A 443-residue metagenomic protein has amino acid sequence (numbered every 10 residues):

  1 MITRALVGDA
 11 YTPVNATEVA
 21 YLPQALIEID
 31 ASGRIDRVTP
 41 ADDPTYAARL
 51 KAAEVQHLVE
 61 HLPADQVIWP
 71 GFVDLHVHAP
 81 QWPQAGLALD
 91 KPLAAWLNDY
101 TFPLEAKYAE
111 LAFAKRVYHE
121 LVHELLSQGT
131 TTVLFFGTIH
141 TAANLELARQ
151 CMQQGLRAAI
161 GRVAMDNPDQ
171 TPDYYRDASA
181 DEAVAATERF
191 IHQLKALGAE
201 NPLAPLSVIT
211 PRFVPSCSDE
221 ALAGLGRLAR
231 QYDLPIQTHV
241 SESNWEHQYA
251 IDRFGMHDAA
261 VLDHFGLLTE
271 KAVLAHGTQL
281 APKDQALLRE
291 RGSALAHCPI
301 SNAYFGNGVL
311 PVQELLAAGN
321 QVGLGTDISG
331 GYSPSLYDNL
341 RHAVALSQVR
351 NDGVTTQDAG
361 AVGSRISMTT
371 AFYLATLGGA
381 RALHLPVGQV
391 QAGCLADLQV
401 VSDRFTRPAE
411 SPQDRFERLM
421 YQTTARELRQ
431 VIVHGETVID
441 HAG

Functional and structural regions predicted by a protein language model:
M1-E54: N-terminal metal-binding scaffold of metallo-dependent hydrolase/deaminase domains
M1-G8, A48-A95, H119, L126-S127: Replace "His-x-His-based motif
N15, L395-G443: C-terminal cap of metal-dependent C-N hydrolases
Q66-I68, A85-L156, A185-N201: Alpha-helical scaffold segments that flank or form the walls of functional sites
P83-A114, N167-D181, N244-K271, A294 (+1 more regions): Active-site gating loops and adjacent loop-to-helix segments of metal-dependent hydrolytic enzymes
A142, E146-G277: Metal-coordinating catalytic core of metallo-dependent amide/deamination hydrolases
G155-R157, A229-P235, L267-E270, L287-A296 (+2 more regions): Glycine-enriched alpha-helix->loop->beta-strand junction motifs that scaffold or abut catalytic
H264-L267, K271, Q313-F405: His/Asp/Glu-enriched, well-ordered alpha-helical/loop segment that forms or immediately abuts the divalent-metal
